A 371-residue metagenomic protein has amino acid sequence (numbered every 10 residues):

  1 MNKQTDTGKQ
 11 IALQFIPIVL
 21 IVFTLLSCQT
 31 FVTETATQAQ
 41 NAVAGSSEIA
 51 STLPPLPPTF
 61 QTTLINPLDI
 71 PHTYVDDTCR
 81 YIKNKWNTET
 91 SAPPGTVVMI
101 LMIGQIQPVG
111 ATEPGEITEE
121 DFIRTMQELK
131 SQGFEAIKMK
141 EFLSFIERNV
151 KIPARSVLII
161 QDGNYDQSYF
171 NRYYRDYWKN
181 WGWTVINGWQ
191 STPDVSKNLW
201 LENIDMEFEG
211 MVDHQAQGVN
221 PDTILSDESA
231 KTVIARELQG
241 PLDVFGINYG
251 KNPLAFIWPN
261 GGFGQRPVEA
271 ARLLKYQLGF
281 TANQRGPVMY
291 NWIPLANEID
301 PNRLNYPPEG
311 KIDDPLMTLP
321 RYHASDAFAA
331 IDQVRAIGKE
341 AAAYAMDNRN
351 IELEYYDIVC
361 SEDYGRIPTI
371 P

Functional and structural regions predicted by a protein language model:
Q4-I16: Bacterial N-terminal signal peptides that target proteins for export
T24-S27: C-terminal motif of bacterial Sec signal peptides marking the signal peptidase cleavage site
Q29-F31: Bacterial signal peptide processing site
A42, E48-I159, E228-A255, G261-P371: C-terminal active-site subregion of NodB/CE4 polysaccharide deacetylases
R80, E119-F122, W183-D194: N-terminal pro-sequences and low-complexity stem/linker regions of secreted or lumenal proteins
E141-F142, A154-W183: Substrate-binding cleft of extracellular glycoside hydrolase catalytic domains
Y173-G182, D194-A216, R272, P308-D314: Acidic (Asp/Glu)-rich catalytic clusters
N203-I224, V233-G240, F245: A structural motif
